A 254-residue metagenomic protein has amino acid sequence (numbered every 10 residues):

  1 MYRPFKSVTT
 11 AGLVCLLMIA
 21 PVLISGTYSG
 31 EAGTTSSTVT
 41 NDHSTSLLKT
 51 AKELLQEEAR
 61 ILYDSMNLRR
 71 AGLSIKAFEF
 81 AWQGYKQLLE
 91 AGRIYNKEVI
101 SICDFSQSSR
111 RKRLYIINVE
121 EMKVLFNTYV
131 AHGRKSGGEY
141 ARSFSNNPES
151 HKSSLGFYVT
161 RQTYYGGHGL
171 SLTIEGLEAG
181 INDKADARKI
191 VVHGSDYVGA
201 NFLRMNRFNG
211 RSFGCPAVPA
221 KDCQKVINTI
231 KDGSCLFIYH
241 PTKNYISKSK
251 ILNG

Functional and structural regions predicted by a protein language model:
M1-S37: Bacterial Sec-dependent N-terminal signal peptides
A32-F213, A220-S234, K243-Y245, S249-G254: Cell wall/extracellular polymer interaction/catalysis modules
H240: Active-site proximal loops enriched in glycine and acidic residues that flank catalytic Cys/His/Asp and coordinate
